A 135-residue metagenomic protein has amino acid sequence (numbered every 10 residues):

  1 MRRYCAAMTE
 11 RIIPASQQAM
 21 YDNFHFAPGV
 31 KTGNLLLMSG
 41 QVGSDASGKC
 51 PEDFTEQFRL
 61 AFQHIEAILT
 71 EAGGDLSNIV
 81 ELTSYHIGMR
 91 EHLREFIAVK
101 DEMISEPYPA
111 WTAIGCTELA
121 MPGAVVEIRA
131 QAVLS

Functional and structural regions predicted by a protein language model:
M1-V80, H86-S135: N-terminal presequence-like segments and the immediate start of the first folded domain
